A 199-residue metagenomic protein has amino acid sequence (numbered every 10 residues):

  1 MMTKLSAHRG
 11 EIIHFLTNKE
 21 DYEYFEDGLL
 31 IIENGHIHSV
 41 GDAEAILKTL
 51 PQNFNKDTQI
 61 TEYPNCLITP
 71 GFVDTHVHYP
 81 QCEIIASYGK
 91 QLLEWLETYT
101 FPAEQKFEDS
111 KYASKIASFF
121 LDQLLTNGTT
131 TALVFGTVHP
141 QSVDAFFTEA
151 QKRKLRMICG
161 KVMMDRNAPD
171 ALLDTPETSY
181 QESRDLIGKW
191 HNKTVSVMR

Functional and structural regions predicted by a protein language model:
M1-F54, P64-L67: N-terminal metal-binding scaffold of metallo-dependent hydrolase/deaminase domains
T3-H8, L50-W95, S118, L125-T126: Replace "His-x-His-based motif
I85-A113, K161, R166-P176: Active-site gating loops and adjacent loop-to-helix segments of metal-dependent hydrolytic enzymes
D109-L121, V143, S179, S183: Short, acidic/polar
T130-T131: Short acidic/polar active-site loop segments enriched in Thr and Asp
V134-F135, G160: Structural motif
G136-P140: Active-site glycine- and acidic-residue-rich loops that bind and position anionic ligands or nucleotide-like cofactors
Q141-R199: Metal-coordinating catalytic core of metallo-dependent amide/deamination hydrolases
